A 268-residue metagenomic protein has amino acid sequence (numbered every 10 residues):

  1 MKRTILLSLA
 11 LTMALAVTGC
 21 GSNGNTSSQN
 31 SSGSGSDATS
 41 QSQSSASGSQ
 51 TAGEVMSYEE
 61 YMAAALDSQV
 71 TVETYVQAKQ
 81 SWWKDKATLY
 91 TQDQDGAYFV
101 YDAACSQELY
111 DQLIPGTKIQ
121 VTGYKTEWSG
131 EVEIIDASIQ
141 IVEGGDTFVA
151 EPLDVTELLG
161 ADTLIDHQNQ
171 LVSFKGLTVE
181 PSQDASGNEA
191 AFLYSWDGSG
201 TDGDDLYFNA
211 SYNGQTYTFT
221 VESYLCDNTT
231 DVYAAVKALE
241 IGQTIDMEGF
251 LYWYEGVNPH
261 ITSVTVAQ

Functional and structural regions predicted by a protein language model:
M1-L9: Positively charged n-region of N-terminal signal peptides that target proteins for export
L9-A10, S36: Enrichment for repetitive, rod-forming helical segments
A16-G19: C-terminal motif of bacterial Sec signal peptides marking the signal peptidase cleavage site
G21-A46: Short, low-complexity, disordered segments immediately C-terminal to signal peptides in bacterial exported proteins
N23-G24, G48-Q268: OB-fold single-stranded nucleic acid-binding module
